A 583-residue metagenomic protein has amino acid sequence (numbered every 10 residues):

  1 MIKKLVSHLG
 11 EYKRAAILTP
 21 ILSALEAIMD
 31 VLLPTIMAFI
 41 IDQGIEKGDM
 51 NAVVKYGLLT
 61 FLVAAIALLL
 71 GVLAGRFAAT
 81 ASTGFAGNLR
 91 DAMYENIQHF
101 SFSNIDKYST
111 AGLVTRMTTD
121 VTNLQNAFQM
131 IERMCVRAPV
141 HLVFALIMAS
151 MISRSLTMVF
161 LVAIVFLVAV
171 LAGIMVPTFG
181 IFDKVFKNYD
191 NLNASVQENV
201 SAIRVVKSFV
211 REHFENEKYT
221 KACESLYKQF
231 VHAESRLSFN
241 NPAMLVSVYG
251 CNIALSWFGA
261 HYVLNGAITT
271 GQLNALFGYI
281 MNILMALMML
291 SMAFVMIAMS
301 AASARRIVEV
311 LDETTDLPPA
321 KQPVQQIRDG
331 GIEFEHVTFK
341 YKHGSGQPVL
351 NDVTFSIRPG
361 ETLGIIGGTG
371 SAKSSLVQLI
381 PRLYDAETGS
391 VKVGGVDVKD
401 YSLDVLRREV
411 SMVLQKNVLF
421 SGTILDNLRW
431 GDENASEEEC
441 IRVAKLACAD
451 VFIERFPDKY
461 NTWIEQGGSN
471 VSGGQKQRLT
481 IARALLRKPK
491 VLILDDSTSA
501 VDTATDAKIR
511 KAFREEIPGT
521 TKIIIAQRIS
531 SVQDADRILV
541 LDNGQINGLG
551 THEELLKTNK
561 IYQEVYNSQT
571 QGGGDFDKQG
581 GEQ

Functional and structural regions predicted by a protein language model:
G10, A16-L73, F77, S150-S155 (+1 more regions): Transmembrane helix-loop-helix hairpins at lipid-water interfaces of multipass membrane proteins, especially the type-1
E11-R14, H99-S103, T119-E132, V136 (+6 more regions): An intracellular "coupling" helix at the cytosolic face of ABC transporter transmembrane type-1 domains
R14-A16, L22, V63-S82, R133-V140 (+5 more regions): Alpha-helical transmembrane segments of multi-pass membrane proteins
I21, L25, M29-L33, L58 (+7 more regions): Hydrophobic alpha-helical transmembrane segments of ABC transporter permease domains
I21-L22, M29-D42, V63-T110, V114 (+12 more regions): Juxtamembrane helix-loop junctions of ABC transporter transmembrane domains
K47-G48, T83, D91-T115, T119-V121 (+5 more regions): Short intracellular "coupling" helices and adjacent cytoplasmic loop segments at the cytosolic face of multi-pass
D49-V53, F144, M148-V165, H232-R306 (+1 more regions): Helix-loop-helix
Q325-Q583: ABC-type nucleotide-binding domain
